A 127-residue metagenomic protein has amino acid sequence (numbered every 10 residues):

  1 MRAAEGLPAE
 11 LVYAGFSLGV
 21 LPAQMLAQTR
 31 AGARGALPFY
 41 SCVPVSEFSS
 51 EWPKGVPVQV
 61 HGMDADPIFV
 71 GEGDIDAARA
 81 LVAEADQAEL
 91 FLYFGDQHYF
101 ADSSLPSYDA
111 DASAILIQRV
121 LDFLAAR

Functional and structural regions predicted by a protein language model:
E5-F16: Alpha/beta-hydrolase fold nucleophile elbow
G15-G19, A23: Gly/Ala-rich beta-loop-alpha elbow adjacent to hydrolase catalytic centers
M25-T29: Active-site signature of alpha/beta-hydrolase-fold catalytic machinery across serine- and Asp/Cys-nucleophile hydrolases
G32-C42: A conserved short beta-strand
W52-V58, A85-Q87: Short, proline-enriched alpha-helix->beta-strand connector loops that line the catalytic pocket of alpha/beta-hydrolase
V60-G62, Y93: Short beta-strand/loop motif that positions the catalytic acidic residue of the alpha/beta-hydrolase fold
P67-D74: Conserved alpha/beta-hydrolase "acid-adjacent" motif
A85-R127: C-terminal catalytic histidine-bearing segment of alpha/beta-hydrolase fold enzymes
